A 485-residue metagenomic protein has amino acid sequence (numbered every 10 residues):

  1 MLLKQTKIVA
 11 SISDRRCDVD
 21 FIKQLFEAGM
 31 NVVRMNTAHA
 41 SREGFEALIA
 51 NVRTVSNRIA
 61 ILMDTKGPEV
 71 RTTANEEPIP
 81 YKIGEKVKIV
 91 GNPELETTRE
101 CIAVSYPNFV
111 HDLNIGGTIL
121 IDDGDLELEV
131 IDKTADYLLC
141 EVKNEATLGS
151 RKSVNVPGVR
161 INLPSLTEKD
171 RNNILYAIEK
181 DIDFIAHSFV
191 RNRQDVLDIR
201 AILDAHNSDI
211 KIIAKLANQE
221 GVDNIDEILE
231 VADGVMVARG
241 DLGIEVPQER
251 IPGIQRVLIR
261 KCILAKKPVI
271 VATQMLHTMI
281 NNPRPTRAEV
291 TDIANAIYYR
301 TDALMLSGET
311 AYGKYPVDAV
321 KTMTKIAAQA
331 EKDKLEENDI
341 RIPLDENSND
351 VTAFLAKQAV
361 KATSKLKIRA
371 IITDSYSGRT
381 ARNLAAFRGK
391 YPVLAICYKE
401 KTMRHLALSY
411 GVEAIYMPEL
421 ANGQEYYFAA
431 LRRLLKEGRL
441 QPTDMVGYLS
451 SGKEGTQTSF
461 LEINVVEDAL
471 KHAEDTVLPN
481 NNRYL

Functional and structural regions predicted by a protein language model:
M1-L485: Non-catalytic helical/linker scaffolds that mediate oligomerization, partner binding, and domain coupling around large
